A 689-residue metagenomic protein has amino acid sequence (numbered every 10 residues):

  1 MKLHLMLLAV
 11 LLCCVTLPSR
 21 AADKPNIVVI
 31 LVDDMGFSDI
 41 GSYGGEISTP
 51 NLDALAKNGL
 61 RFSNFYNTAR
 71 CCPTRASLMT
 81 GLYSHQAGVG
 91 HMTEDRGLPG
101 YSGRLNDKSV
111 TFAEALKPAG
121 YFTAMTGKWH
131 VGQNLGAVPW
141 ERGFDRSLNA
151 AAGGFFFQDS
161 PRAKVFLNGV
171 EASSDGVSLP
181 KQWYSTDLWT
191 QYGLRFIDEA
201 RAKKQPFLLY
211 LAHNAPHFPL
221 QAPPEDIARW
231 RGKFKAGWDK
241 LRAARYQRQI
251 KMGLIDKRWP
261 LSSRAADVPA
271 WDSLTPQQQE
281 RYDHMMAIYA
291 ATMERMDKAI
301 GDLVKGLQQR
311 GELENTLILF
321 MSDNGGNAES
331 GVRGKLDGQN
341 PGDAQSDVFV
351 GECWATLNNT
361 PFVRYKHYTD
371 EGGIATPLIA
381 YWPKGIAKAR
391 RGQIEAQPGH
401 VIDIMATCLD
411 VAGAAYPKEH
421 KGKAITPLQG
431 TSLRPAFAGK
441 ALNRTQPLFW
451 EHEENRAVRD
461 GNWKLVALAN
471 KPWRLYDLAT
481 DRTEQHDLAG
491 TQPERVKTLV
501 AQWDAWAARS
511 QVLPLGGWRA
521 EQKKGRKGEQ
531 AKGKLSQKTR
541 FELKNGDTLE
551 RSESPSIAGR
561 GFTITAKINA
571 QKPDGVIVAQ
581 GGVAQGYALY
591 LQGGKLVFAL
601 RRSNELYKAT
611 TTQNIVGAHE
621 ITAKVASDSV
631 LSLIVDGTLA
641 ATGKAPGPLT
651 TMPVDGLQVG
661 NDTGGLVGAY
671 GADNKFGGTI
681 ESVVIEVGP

Functional and structural regions predicted by a protein language model:
M1-L7: Bacterial N-terminal signal peptides that target proteins for export
K2, A21-A469, W473, R482-A501 (+4 more regions): Formylglycine-dependent sulfatase
L11-C13: Repetitive helical segments and hydrophobic/amphipathic motifs
T16-P18: N-terminal signal peptide c-region/cleavage motif recognized by signal peptidases
A380-Y381, R459, D477, K567 (+2 more regions): Short, well-ordered beta-strand micro-motif
L468-N470, L478, R601, D636: Surface loops and adjacent helix of pleckstrin homology
A508-Q511: Acidic/polar, glycine-enriched structural segments that form the non-catalytic walls/loops of the carbohydrate-binding
K523-P689: Extracellular glycan-associated modules
